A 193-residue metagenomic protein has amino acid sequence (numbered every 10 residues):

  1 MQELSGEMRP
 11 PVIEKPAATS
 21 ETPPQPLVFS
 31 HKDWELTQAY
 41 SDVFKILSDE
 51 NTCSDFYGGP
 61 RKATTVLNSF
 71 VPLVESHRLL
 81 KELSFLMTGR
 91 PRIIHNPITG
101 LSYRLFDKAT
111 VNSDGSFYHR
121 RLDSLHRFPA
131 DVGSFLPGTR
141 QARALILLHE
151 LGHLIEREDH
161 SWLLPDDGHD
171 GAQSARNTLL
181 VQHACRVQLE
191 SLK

Functional and structural regions predicted by a protein language model:
M1-A144, L154-K193: Predominantly extracellular/secreted Zn2+-dependent metalloproteases
L148-E150: Conserved beta-strand->loop/alpha-helix structural units within folded catalytic cores of enzymes with alpha/beta
